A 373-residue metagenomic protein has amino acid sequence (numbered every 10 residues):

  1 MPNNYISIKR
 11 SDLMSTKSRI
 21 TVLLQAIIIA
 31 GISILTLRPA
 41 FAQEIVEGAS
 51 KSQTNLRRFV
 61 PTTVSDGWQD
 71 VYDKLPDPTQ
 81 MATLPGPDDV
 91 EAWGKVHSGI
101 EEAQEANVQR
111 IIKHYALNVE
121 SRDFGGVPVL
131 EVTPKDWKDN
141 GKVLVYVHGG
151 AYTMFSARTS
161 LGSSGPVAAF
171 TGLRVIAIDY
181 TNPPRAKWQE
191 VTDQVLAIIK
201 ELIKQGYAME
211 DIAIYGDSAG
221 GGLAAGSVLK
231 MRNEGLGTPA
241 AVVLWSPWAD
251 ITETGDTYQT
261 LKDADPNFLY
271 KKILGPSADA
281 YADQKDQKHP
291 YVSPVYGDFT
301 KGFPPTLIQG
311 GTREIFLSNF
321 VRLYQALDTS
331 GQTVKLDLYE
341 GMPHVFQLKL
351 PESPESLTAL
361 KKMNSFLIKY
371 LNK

Functional and structural regions predicted by a protein language model:
A42-W137, N372: A glycine/proline-hinged amphipathic helix-loop "lid/cap" segment that gates access to hydrophobic ligand pockets
V129, V145, V167, W188-I251 (+4 more regions): Short strand-loop-helix active-site module centered on a catalytic nucleophile
G141-G149: Short beta-strand element of the alpha/beta-hydrolase
H148-T153, R313: Active-site glycine-rich loops that stabilize anionic/oxyanionic intermediates across multiple enzyme folds
S156-A157, S163, I176-D211, L350-S356: Catalytic nucleophile-loop/oxyanion-hole region of alpha/beta-hydrolase and closely related hydrolase-like folds
L229-K285: Hydrolase active-site cap/lid region
K285-M342: Serine-hydrolase catalytic core
S353-K373: Catalytic active-site module of serine/aspartate enzymes centered on a nucleophile-bearing elbow/loop
